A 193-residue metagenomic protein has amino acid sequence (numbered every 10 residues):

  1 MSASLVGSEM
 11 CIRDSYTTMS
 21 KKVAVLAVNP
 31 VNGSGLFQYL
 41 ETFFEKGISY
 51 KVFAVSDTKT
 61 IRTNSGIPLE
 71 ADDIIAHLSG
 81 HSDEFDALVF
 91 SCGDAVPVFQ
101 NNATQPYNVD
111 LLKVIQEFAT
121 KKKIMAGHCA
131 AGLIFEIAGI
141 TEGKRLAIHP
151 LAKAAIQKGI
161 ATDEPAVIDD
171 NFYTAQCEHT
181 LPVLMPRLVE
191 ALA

Functional and structural regions predicted by a protein language model:
M1-D14: Single conserved hydrophobic/aromatic residue that forms the stacking wall/gate of nucleotide- or nucleobase-binding
E9, P68, A95: Gly/Ser/Thr-rich beta-alpha loop segments that engage phosphate groups in nucleotides
I12, N64, I168-D169: Structural motif
Y16-M19: Eukaryotic N-terminal low-complexity, Ser/Thr- and Lys/Arg-rich leader segments that predominantly function as
K21-Q38, T42-A54, T58, A71-A193: Active-site-adjacent pocket-lining segments in enzyme domains
N64-E70: Charged, often glycine-rich, active-site loop that binds/positions anionic groups
